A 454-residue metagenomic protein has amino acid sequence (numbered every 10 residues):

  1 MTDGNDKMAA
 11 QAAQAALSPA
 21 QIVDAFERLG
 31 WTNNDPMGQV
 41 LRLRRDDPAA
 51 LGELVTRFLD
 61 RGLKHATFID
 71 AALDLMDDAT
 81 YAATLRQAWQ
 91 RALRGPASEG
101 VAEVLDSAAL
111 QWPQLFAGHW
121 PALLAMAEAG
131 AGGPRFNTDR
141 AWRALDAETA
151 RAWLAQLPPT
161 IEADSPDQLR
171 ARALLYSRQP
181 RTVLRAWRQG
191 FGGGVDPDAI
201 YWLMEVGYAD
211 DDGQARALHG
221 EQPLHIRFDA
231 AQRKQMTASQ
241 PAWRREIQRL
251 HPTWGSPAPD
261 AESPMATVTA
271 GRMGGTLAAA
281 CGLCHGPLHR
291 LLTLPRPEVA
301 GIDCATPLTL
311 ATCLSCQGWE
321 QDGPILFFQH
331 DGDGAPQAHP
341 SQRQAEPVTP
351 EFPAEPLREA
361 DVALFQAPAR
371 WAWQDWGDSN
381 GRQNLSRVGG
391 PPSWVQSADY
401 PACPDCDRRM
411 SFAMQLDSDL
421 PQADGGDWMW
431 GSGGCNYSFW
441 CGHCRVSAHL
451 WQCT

Functional and structural regions predicted by a protein language model:
T2-T454: Preference for intrinsically disordered or flexible, low-complexity segments and adjacent hinge/connector residues
